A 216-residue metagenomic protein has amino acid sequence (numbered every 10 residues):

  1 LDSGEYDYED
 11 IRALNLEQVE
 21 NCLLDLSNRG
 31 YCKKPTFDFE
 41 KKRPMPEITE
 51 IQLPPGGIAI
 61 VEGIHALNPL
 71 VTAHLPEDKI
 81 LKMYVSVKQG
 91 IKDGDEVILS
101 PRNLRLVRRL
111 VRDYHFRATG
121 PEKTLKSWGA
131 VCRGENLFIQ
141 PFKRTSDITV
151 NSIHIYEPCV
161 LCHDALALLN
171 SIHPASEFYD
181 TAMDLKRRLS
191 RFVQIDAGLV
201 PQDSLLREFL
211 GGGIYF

Functional and structural regions predicted by a protein language model:
L1-K42, I58: Conserved nucleotide-sensing/catalytic segment adjacent to the nucleotide-binding pocket in NTP-handling enzymes
S3-E5, I11, K34, E50 (+4 more regions): Generic secondary-structure boundary/loop-capping signal
E9-L23, I58-N68, P121, L125 (+2 more regions): Amphipathic alpha-helical transducer elements in NTP-driven molecular machines
L16, M45-L53: Glycine-rich phosphate/ribose-binding loops and adjacent secondary-structure elements that form binding surfaces
F37-P44, K126, I148: A glycine-rich phosphate-binding loop feature that marks nucleotide/adenosyl-phosphate handling sites
Q52-P55, K143-R144: Flexible, charged surface loops at secondary-structure boundaries
P55-A59, L81: Loop/turn-to-beta-strand initiation segments
A66-F216: Conserved NTP phosphate-binding and transfer environment spanning the P-loop NTPase/kinase superfamily
